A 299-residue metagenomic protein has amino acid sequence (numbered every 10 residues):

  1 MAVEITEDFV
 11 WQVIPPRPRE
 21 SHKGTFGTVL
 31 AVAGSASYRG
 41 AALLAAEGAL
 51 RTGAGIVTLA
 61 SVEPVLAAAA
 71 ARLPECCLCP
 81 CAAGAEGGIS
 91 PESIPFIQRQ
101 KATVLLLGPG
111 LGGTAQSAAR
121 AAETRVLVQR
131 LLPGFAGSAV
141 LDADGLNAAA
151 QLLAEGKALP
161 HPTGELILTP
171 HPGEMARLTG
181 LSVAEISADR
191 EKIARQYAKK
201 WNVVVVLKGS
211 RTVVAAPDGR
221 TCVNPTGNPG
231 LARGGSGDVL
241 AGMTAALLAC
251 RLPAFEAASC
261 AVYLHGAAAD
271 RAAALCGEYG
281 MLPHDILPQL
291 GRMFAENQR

Functional and structural regions predicted by a protein language model:
M1-E7, A60-T226: Glycine-rich phosphate/dinucleotide-binding loop and adjoining beta-alpha-beta core of small-molecule
M1-K23: Positively charged, low-complexity intrinsically disordered leader regions
R17-P18, T221-G235: Short pre-catalytic strand/loop immediately N-terminal to key active-site residues, enriched for Gly-Thr
H22-E86: Substrate-binding N-lobe of the ribokinase-like
S37-T52, T58, G145-Q151, R233 (+1 more regions): Short glycine/serine/threonine-rich phosphate/pyrophosphate-binding segments that cradle anionic phosphate groups
L43, E47-G48, Q129, R195 (+1 more regions): Alpha-helical segments flanking ligand/cofactor-binding loops in enzyme cores
A176-R177, R233-L264: Short, small-residue alpha-helix embedded
A267-R299: Charged C-terminal helix
